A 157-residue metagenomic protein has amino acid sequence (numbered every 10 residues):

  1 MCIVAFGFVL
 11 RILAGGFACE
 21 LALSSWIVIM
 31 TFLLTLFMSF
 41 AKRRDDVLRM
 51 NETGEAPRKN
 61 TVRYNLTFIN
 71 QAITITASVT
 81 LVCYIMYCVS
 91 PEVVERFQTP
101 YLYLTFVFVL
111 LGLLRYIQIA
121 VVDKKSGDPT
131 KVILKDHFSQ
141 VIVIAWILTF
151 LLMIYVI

Functional and structural regions predicted by a protein language model:
M1: Internal, well-ordered alpha/beta segment that forms a basic, Gly-enriched binding/recognition surface
V4, F8-I157: C-terminal membrane-associated helical module and adjoining short loops/tails
